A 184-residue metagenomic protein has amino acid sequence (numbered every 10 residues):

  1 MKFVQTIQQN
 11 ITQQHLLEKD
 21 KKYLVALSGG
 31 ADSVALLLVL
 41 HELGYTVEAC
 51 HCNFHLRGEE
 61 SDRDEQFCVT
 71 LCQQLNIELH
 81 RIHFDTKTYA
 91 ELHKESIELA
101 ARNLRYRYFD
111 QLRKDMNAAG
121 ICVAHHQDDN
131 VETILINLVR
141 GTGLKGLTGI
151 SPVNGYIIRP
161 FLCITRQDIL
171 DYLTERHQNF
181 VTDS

Functional and structural regions predicted by a protein language model:
M1-S184: Core alpha/beta nucleotide-donor-binding catalytic domains of modification enzymes
